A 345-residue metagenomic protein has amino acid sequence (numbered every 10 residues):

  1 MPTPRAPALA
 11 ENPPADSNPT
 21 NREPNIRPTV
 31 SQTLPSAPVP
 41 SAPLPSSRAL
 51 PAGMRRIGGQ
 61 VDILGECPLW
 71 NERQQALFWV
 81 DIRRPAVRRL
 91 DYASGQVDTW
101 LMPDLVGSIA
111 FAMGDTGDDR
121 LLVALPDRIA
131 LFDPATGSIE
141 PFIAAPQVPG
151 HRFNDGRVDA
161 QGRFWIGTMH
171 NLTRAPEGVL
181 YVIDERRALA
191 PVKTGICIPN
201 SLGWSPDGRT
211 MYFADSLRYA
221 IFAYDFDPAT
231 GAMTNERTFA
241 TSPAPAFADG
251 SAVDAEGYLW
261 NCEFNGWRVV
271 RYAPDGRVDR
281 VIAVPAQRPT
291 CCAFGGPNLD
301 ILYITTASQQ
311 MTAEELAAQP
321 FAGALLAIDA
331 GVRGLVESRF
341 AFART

Functional and structural regions predicted by a protein language model:
M54-G58, G95-L101, E140-A145, A188-K193 (+2 more regions): A short beta-strand motif characteristic of beta-propeller blades
Q60-Q74, P103-L121, Q147-R163, V192-T210 (+3 more regions): Beta-rich, blade/repeat-based domains predominating in secreted/periplasmic proteins but also intracellular
N71-E72, L77-R83, L121-D127, F164-R174 (+3 more regions): Conserved beta-strand positions in repeat-built beta-propeller and related beta-rich domains
A86-R88, R128, V179-Y181, A220-F222 (+2 more regions): A short loop-to-beta-strand structural motif that recurs across blades of beta-propeller domains
Y92, V97, G117-D119, P134 (+5 more regions): Flexible "stalk/tail and boundary" regions
I139-V192: Hydrophobic alpha-helical segments and helix pairs
Y224-G231, A330-G334: Short loop/turn segments immediately following beta-strands, especially the blade-tip and inter-blade linker loops
P297-T345: Blade-level signature of beta-propeller repeat domains, shared across WD40, Kelch, NHL, RCC1 and BNR/Asp-box propellers
